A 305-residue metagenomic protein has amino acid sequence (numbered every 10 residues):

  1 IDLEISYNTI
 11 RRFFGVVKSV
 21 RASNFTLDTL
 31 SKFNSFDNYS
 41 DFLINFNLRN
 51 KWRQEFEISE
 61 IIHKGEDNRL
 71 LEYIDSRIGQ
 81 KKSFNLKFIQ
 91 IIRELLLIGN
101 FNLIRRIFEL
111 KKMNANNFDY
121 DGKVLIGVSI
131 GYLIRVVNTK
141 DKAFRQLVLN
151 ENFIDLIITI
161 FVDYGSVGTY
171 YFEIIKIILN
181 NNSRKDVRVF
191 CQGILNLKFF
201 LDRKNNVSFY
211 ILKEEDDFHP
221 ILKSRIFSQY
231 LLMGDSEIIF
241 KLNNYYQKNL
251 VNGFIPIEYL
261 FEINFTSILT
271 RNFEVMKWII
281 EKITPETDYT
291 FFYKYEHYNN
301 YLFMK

Functional and structural regions predicted by a protein language model:
I1, L48-K51, E55, Y293-E296: Basic, alpha-helical nucleic-acid-binding regions used in initiation and control of genome expression
I1-A22, T29-S31: Recognition helix of helix-turn-helix/homeodomain-like DNA-binding domains that insert into the DNA major groove
R11, L27, S40-I44, L71 (+4 more regions): Generic detector of well-ordered alpha-helical segments enriched in charged/polar residues, highlighting helical
L27, N47-L48, S208: Flexible domain-boundary/linker segments
N34-L110, D121-I130: Charged, helix-prone or intrinsically disordered regulatory segments positioned adjacent to compact structured domains
K82-K305: Extended amphipathic alpha-helical coiled-coil/heptad-repeat regions
